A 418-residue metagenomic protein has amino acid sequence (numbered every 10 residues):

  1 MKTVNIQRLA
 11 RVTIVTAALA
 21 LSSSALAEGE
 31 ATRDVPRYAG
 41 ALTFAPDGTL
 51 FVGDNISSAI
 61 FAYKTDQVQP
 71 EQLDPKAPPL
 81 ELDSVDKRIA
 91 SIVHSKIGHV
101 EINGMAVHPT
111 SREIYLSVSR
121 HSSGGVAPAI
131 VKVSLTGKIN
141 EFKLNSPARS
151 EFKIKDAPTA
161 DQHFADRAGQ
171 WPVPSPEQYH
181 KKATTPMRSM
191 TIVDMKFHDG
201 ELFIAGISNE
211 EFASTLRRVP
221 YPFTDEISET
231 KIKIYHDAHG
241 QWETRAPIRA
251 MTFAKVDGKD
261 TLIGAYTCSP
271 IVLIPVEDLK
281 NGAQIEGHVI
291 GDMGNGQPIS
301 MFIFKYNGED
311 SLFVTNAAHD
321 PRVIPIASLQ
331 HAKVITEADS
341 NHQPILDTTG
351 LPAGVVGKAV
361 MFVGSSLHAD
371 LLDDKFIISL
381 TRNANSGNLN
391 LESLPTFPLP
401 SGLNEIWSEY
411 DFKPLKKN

Functional and structural regions predicted by a protein language model:
K2-T13: Bacterial N-terminal signal peptides that target proteins for export
A17-A20: Repetitive helical segments and hydrophobic/amphipathic motifs
S22-S24: N-terminal signal peptide c-region/cleavage motif recognized by signal peptidases
A27-N418: Sequence/structural signature of beta-propeller domains
